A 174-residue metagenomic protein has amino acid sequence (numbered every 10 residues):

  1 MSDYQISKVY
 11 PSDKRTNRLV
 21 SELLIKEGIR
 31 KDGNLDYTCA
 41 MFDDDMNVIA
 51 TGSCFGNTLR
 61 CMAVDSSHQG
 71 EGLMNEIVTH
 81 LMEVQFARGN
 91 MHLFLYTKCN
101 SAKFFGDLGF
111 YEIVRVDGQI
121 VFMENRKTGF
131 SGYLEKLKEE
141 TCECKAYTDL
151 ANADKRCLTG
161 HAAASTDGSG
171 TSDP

Functional and structural regions predicted by a protein language model:
M1-G33, A40-F42, G129-A162, G170-D173: Short amphipathic alpha-helix that is part of the acyltransferase structural core
V20, T38-C39, F94-T97: Short, hydrophobic beta-strand segments that form beta-sheet elements in well-ordered domains
L35, F55, V116-D117: Structural motif
A40, M46-A63: Conserved beta-strand in the GNAT
H68, G72-H80: Conserved acetyl-CoA pyrophosphate-binding loop and the N-cap/start of the following alpha-helix in GNAT-like
Q69, V116-V121: Short, acidic/turn-prone active-site loops that include or flank metal/cofactor- and phosphate-binding residues
Q85-K98: Conserved GNAT acetyl-CoA-binding A-motif
K98-G118: Conserved active-site alpha-helix within GNAT-family acetyltransferase domains
